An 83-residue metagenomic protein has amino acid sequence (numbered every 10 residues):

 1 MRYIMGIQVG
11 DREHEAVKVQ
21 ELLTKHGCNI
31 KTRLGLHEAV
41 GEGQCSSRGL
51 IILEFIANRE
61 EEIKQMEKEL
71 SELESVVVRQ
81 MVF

Functional and structural regions predicted by a protein language model:
M1-F83: Long, contiguous binding/interaction regions
